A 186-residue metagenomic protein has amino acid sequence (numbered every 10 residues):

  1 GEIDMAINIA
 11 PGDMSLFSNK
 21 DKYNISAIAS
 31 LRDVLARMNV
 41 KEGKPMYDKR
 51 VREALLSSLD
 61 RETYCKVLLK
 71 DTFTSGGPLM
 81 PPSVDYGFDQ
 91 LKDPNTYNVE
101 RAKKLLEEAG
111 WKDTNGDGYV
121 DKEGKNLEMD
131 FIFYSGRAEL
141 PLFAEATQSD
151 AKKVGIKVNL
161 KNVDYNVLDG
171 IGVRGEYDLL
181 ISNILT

Functional and structural regions predicted by a protein language model:
G1-E42, A54, E62, K66-V67 (+2 more regions): Extracellular/periplasmic solute-recognition and catalytic clefts
I3, K22-Y23, F73, W111 (+2 more regions): Short aromatic/hydrophobic-glycine micro-motifs
I9-G12, K112-L185: Ligand/substrate-recognition segments at binding pockets and active sites
A10-D13, Y47, V51, D60-Y64 (+6 more regions): Stable alpha-helical elements in mature extracytoplasmic
A29, V34, L56-Q90, E139-Q148 (+1 more regions): Detector for C-terminal structural segments
E42, M46, S75-T114, S135-L142: Structural transition elements
